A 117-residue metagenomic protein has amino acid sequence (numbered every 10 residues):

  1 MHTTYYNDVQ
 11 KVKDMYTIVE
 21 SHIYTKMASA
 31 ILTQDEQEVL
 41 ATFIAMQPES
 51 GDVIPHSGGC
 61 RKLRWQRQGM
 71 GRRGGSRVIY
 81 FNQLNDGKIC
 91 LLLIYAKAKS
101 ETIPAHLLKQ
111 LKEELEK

Functional and structural regions predicted by a protein language model:
M1-D35: Arg/Lys-rich, positively charged N-terminal/basic patches that mediate binding to nucleic acids
K11, N82-K117: Enriched for short, Lys/Arg-rich terminal
E20, L40, S57-R61: A generic structural signal for short beta-strands and their flanking turns/coil linkers
I23, L32-D52: Compact soluble domain cores
D35, G74, H106: Charged, alpha-helix-enriched surfaces in structured cytosolic catalytic cores of large nucleotide-utilizing machines
G51-L93, K99: Basic/aromatic recognition patch in beta-strand/loop cores that engages polyanionic ligands
